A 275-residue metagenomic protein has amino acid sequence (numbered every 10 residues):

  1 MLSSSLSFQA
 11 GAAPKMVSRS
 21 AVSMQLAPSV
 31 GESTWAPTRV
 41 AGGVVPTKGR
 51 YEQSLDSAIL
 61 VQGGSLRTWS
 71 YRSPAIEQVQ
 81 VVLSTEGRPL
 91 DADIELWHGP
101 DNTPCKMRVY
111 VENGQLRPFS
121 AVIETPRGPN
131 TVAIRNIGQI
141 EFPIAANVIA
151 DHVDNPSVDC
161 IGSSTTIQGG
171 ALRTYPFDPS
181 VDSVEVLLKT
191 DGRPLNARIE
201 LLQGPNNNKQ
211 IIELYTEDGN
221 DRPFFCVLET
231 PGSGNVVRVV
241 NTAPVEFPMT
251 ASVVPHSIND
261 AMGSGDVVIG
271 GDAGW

Functional and structural regions predicted by a protein language model:
M1-Q25: N-terminal chloroplast transit peptides
Q25-W275: Acidic, Ser/Thr/Pro
